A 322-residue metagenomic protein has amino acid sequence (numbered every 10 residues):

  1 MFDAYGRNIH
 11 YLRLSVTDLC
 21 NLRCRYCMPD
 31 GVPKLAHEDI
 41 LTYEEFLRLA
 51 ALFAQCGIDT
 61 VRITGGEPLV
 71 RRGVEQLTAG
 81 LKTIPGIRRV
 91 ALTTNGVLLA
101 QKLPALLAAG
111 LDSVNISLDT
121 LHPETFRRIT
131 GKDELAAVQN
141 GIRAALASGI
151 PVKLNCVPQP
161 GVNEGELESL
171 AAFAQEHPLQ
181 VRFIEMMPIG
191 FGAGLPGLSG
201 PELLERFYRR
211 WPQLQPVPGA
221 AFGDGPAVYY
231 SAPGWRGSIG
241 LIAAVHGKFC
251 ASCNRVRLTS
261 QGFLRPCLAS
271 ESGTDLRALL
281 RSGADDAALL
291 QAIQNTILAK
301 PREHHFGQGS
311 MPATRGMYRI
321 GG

Functional and structural regions predicted by a protein language model:
M1-Y11, E168, E176, M186-I189 (+1 more regions): Auxiliary Fe-S-binding modules of radical SAM enzymes
A4-E44: Canonical Radical SAM [4Fe-4S] cluster-binding loop centered on the CxxxCxxC motif and its immediate flanking residues
V16, C20, C24, I63 (+3 more regions): Conserved, mostly hydrophobic/aromatic
V16, L35, E67-R71, Q159-N163 (+1 more regions): Short, small-residue-enriched loops and turns at beta-alpha junctions that line or gate enzyme active sites
L22, P123-E124, K248, T274: Glycine-centered loop/turn positions within well-structured domains that cap or flank conserved ligand/cofactor-binding
R23, C27, R71, E124 (+3 more regions): Residues that scaffold the ATP/ADP-binding catalytic core of kinase and kinase-like folds
V32-A36, A100, H122-I129, G190-G194 (+1 more regions): A short acidic, helix-capping loop that chelates divalent metal ions and anchors anionic groups
I40-I63, V70-I184: Radical SAM/AdoMet-radical enzyme domain recognition
